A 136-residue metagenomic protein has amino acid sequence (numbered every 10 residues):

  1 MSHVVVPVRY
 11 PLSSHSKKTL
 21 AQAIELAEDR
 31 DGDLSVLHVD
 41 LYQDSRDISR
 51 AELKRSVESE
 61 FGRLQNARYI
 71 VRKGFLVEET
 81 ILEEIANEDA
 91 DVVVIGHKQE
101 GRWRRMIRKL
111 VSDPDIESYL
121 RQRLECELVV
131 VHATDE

Functional and structural regions predicted by a protein language model:
S2-D47: Small/aliphatic-rich secondary-structure junction motif
L20, A51-K54, K109-I116: Charged helix-capping and loop-helix junction motifs
I24, E58, L82, S118: Active-site phosphate/pyrophosphate- and oxyanion-stabilizing loops and adjacent acidic/basic residues in soluble
R30, R63-Q65, R123-E125: Short, structured coil segments at secondary-structure junctions
S35-L37, R68-R72, V129-V131: General small-molecule cofactor/ligand-binding pocket signal
Y42-S59: Short, surface-exposed acidic-centric catalytic microdomains
R63-E100: Mid-chain, well-packed structural core segment of small domains
V92-E136: Gly/Ser-rich helix-loop-strand patches that form or flank binding pockets for ribonucleotide-derived cofactors
